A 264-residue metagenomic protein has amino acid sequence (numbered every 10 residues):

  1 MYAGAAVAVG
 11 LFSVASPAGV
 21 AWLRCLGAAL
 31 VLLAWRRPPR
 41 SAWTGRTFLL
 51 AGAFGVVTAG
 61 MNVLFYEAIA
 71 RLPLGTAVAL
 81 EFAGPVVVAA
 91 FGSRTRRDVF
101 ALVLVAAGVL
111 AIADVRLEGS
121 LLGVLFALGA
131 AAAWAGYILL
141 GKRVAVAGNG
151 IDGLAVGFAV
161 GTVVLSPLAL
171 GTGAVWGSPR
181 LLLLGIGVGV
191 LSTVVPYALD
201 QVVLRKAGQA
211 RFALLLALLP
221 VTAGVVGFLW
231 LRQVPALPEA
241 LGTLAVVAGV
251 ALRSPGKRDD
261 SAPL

Functional and structural regions predicted by a protein language model:
M1-L23, A53-V56, G60-L64, A107-L110 (+4 more regions): Glycine-/small-residue-enriched transmembrane alpha-helix faces in small-molecule transporters and effluxers
Y2-A6, L33, G55, A59-V63 (+7 more regions): Hydrophobic/small/kink-forming positions within alpha-helical transmembrane segments of polytopic membrane proteins
S13-G60, A83-V88, A133-L140, A155-T172 (+1 more regions): Transmembrane alpha-helices of multi-pass small-molecule transport proteins
G19-G27, T58, Y66-R96, A130 (+1 more regions): Specific alpha-helical transmembrane segments that line the substrate/conduction pathway and gating interfaces
L23, V78-A83, L140-T162, T193-L229: Helix-helix packing/entry segments at the starts of transmembrane helices
A28-A53, Y66, R94-F100, L117-G119 (+4 more regions): Membrane-interface interhelical linkers
V31-R40, E81-F100, L110, V221-A240: C-terminal transmembrane-helix exit sites in multi-pass transporters
A83, R97-R116, A217, V226 (+1 more regions): Hydrophobic transmembrane alpha-helices of multi-pass small-molecule transport proteins
